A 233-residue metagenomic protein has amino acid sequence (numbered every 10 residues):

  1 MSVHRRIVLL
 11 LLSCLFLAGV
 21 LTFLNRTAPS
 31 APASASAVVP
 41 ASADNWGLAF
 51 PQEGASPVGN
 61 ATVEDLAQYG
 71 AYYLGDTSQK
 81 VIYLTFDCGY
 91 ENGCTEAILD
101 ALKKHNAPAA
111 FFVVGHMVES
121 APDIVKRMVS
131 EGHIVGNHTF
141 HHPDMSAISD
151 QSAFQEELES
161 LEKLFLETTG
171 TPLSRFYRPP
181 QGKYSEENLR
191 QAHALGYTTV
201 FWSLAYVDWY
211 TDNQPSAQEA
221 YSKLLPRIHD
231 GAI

Functional and structural regions predicted by a protein language model:
M1, V39, A194-L195: Intrinsically disordered, low-complexity regions enriched in Ser/Pro/Gly/Gln/His and often acidic
M1-C14: N-terminal Sec-pathway targeting helices
R5-I7, T27, P179: Hydrophobic alpha-helical segments, especially transmembrane helices and their immediate juxtamembrane helical caps
I7-L9, P29, N60, H141: Intrinsic structural disorder/low-complexity segments
L15-N25: Hydrophobic alpha-helical membrane-insertion segments, chiefly the h-region of N-terminal signal peptides
T27-A41, N45: Ser/Thr/Pro/Gly-rich low-complexity linker/stalk segments immediately outside membranes or between
W46-S149, A153, E157-E167, L173-S174: Active-site beta->alpha N-cap acidic-glycine motif
A97, E119, H142-I233: Catalytic domains of cell-wall/extracellular-matrix polysaccharide-remodeling enzymes, centered on de-N-acetylation
